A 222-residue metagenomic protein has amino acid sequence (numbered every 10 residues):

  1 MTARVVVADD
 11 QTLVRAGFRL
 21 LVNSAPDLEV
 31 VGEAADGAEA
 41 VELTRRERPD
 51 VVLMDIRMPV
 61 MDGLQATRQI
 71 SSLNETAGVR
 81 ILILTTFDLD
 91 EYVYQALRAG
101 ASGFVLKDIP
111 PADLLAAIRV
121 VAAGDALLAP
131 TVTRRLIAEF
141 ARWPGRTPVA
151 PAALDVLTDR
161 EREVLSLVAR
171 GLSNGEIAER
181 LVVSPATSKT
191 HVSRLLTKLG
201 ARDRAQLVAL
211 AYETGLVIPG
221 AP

Functional and structural regions predicted by a protein language model:
D9, D55, T85: Active-site residues of response regulator receiver
D27-A35, L43, A201: Short hydrophobic/Thr-rich beta-strand motif most characteristic of the beta2 strand and flanking loop of CheY-like
D36-E39, M61-R68: Acidic catalytic/metal-coordinating carboxylates
A40, L196-P222: Basic, Lys/Arg-enriched C-terminal extension of HTH/homeodomain DNA-binding domains
E47-L53: Active-site beta3 strand of CheY-like receiver
M58: Receiver (REC) domain active-site loop signature in two-component systems and cognate sites in sensor histidine kinases
V93-R98, G103, K107-D159, E163 (+2 more regions): Short, flexible helix-to-coil linker/hinge segments that flank and couple to helix-turn-helix
G171-Q206: Recognition helix of helix-turn-helix DNA-binding domains
